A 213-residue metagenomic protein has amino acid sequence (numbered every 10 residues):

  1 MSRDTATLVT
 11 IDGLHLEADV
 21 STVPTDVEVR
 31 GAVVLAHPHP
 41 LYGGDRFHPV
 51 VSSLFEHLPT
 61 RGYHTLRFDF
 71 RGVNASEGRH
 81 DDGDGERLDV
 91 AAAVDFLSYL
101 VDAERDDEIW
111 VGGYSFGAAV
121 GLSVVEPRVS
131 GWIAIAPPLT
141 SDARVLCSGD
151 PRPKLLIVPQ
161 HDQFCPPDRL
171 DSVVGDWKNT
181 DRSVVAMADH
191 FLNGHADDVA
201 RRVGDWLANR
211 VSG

Functional and structural regions predicted by a protein language model:
M1-V9: A domain-start/cap signature at the N-terminus of enzymes
H15-E104: Serine-hydrolase catalytic machinery in alpha/beta-hydrolase-like enzymes
L88-R152: Primarily recognizes the serine-hydrolase "nucleophile elbow" in alpha/beta-hydrolase and SGNH/GDSL folds
D150-P151, L156-V158, D162: Short beta-strand/loop motif that positions the catalytic acidic residue of the alpha/beta-hydrolase fold
Q160-C165, H190-F191: Acidic catalytic loop of the alpha/beta-hydrolase fold
C165-G175: Short alpha-helix in the alpha/beta-hydrolase fold that links the catalytic acid
D176-F191: Catalytic histidine neighborhood in serine/cysteine hydrolases with alpha/beta-hydrolase-type architecture
A188-A200: Catalytic histidine-centered segment of alpha/beta-hydrolase-like enzymes
